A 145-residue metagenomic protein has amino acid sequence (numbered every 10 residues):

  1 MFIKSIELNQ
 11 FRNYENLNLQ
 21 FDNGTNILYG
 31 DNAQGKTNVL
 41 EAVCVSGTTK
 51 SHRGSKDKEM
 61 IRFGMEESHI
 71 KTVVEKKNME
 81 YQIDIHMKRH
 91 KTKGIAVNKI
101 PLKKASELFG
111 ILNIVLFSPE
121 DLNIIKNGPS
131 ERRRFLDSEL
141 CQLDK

Functional and structural regions predicted by a protein language model:
M1-V45: Pre-Walker A-like glycine/lysine-rich segment at the N-terminus of P-loop NTPase domains
R12, R132-R133: Short, cationic motifs built from Arg/Lys/His that form the positively charged side of catalytic pockets
Y29, D144-K145: Short secondary-structure boundary segments
T37, I124-I125: Short active-site-adjacent helix-start/loop capping segments
L40, E131-R132: Short coil-to-helix segment of the ABC ATPase nucleotide-binding domain corresponding to the Q-loop/switch region
T48-N123, P129-E131, D137-L143: Nucleotide-state sensing region of NTPase/ATPase domains
